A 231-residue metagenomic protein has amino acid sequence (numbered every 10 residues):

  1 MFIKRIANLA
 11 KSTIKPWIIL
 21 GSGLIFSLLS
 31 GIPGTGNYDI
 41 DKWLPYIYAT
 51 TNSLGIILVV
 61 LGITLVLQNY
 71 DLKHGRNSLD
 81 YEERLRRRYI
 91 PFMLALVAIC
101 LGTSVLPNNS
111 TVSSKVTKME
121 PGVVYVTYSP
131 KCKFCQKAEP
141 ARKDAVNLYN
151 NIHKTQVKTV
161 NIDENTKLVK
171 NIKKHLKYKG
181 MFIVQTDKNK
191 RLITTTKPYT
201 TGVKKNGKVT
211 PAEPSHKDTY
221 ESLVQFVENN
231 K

Functional and structural regions predicted by a protein language model:
F2-L24, L44-T51: Juxtamembrane interface helix immediately N-terminal to a transmembrane segment
P16, G23, S30, Y48 (+4 more regions): Small-residue hotspots
L29-D41: Juxtamembrane "helix-exit" motif on the non-cytosolic side of transmembrane helices
V60-L94: Cytosolic-side transmembrane helix boundary signature
R86-N108: Internal/C-terminal transmembrane anchor helices
K115-L148: Local sequence-structure signature of Cys/Sec-based thiol-disulfide redox active-site neighborhoods
T127, N151-V169: Thiol-based oxidoreductase modules, predominantly thioredoxin-like and allied folds used for disulfide exchange
Q185-K231: Non-catalytic, surface beta->alpha helical segment in thiol-disulfide oxidoreductase systems
